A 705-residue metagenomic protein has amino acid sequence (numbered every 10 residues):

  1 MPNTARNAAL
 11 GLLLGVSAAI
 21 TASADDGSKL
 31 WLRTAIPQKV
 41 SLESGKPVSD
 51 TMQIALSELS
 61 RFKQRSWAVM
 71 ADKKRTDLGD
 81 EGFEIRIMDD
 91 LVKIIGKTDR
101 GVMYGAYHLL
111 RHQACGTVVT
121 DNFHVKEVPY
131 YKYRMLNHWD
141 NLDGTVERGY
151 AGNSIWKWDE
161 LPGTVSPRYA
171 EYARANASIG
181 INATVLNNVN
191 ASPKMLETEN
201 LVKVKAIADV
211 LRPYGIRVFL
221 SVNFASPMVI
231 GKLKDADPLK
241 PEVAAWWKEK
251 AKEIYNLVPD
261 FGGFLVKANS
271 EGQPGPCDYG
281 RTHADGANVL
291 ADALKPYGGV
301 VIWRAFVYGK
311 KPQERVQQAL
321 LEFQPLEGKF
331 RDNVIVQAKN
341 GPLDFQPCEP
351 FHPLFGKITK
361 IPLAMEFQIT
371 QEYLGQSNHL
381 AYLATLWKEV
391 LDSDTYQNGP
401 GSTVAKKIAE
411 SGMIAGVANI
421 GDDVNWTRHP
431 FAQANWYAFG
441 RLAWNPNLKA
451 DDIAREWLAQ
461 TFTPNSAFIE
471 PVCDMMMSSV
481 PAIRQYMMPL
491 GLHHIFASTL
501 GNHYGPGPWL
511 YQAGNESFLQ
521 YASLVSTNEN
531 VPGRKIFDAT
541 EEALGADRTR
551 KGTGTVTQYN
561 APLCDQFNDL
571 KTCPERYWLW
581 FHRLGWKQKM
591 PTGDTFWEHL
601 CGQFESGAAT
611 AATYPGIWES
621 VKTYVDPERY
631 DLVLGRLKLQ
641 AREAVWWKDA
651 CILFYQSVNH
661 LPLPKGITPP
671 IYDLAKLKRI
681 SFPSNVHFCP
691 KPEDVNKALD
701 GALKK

Functional and structural regions predicted by a protein language model:
M1-L10: Bacterial N-terminal signal peptides that target proteins for export
G11, G15, A22-D89: Acidic, contiguous N-terminal accessory segments
L30-K39, H124-P129, L326: Short boundary motifs at domain starts and secondary-structure transition points
S49-T51, A55-E58, L78-G82, I87-L265 (+2 more regions): Feature activates predominantly on carbohydrate-active enzymes
S66-T76, N122-K126, M476-S478, R484: Acidic helix-start/capping segments at beta-turn-to-alpha-helix junctions
D72-R75, C115, E160, T198 (+4 more regions): Catalytic-core regions of glycoside hydrolase
G399-K705: Catalytic domains of carbohydrate-active enzymes that cleave complex glycans
